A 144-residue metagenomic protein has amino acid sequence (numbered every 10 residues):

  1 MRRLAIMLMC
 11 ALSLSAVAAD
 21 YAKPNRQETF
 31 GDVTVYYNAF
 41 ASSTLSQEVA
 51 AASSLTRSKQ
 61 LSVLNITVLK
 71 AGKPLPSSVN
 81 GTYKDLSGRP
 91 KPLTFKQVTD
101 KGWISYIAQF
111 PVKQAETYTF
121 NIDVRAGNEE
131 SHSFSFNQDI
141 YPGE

Functional and structural regions predicted by a protein language model:
R2-M9: Sec-dependent signal peptide recognition, specifically the positively charged N-region followed immediately by
M9-A18: Hydrophobic h-region of N-terminal signal peptides that target proteins for export in Gram-negative bacteria
A19-V63: Beta-strand-rich domain onsets/edges
V63-L69, I107-Q109: Short edge beta-strand/loop segments characteristic of extracellular beta-sandwich folds
K91-D100: Solvent-exposed serine/threonine-rich low-complexity stretches and specific carbohydrate-binding patches
D100-I107: Aromatic sugar-binding surface patches on proteins that engage polysaccharides or sugar-phosphate polymers
P111, N121-S133: Short, exposed beta-strand-loop hairpins at the edges of beta-sheets in extracellular/periplasmic proteins
N137-E144: Short beta-strand edge segments in extracellular beta-sheet folds
